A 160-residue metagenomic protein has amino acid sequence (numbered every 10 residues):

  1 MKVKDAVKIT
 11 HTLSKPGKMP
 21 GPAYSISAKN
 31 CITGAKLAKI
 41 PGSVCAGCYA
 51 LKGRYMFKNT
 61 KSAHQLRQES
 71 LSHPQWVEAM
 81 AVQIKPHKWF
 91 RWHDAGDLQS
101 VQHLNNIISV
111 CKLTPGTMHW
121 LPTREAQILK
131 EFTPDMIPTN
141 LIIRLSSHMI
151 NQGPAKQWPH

Functional and structural regions predicted by a protein language model:
M1-H160: Class I S-adenosyl-L-methionine
